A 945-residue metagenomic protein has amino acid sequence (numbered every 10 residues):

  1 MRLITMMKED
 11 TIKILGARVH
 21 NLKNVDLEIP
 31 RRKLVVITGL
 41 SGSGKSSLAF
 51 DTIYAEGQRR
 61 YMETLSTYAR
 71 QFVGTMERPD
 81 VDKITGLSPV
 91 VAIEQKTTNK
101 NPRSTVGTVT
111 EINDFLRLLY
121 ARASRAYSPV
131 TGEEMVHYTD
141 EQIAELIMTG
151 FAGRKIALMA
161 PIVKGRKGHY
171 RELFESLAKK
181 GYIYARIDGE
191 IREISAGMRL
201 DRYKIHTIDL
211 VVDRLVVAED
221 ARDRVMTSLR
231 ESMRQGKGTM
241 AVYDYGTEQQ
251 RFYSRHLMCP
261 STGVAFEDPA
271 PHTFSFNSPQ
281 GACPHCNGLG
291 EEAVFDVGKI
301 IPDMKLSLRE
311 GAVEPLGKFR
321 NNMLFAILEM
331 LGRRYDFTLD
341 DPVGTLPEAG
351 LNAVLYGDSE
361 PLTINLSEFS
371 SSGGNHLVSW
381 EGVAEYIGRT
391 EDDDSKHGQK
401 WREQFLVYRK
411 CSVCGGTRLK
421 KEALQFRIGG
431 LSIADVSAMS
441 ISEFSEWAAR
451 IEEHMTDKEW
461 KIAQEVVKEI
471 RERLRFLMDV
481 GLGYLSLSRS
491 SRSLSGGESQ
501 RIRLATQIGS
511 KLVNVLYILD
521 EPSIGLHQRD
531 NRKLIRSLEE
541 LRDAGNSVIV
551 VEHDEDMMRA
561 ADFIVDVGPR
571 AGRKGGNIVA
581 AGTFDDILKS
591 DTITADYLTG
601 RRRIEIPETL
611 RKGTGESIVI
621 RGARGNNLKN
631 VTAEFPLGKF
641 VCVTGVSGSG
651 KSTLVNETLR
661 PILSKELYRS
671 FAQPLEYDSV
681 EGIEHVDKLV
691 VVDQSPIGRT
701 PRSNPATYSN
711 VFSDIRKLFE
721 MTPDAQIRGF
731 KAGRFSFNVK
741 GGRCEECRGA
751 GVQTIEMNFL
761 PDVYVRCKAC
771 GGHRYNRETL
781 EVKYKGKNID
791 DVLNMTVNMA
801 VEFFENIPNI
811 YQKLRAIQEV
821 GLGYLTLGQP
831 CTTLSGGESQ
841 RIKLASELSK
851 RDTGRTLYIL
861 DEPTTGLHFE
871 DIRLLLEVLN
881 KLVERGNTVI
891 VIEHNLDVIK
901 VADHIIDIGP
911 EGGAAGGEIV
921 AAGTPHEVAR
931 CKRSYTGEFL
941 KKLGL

Functional and structural regions predicted by a protein language model:
M1-L945: Conserved phosphate-binding elements of NTP-dependent enzyme cores
